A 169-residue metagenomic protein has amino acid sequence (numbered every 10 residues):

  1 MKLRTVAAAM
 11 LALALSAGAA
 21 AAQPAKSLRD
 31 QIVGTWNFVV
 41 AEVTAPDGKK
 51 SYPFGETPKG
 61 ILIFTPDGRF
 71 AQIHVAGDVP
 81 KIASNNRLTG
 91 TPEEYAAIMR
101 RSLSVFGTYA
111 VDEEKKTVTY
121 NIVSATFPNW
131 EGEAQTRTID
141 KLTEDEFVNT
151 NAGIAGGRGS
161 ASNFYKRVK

Functional and structural regions predicted by a protein language model:
M1-T5: Positively charged n-region of N-terminal signal peptides that target proteins for export
A8-M10, G18-K169: Lipid interaction determinants
